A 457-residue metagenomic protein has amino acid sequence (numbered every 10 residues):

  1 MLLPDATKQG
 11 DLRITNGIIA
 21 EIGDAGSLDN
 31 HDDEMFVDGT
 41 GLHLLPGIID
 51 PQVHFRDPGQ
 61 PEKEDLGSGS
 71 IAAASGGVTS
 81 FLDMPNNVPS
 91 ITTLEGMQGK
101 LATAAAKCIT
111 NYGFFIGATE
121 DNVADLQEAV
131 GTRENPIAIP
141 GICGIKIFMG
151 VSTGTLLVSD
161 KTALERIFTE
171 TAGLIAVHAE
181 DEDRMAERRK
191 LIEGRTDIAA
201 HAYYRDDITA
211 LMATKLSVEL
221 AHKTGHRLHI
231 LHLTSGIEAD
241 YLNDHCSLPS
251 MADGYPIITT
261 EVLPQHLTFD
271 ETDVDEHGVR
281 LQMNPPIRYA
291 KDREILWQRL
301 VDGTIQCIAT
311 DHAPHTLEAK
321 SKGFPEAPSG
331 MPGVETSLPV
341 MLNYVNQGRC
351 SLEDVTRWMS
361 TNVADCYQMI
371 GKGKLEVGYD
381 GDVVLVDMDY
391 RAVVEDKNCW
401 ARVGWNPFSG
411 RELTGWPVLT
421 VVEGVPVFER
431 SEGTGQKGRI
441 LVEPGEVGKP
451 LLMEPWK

Functional and structural regions predicted by a protein language model:
M1-H31: N-terminal metal-binding scaffold of metallo-dependent hydrolase/deaminase domains
G17, G41, Q52, A73 (+14 more regions): Divalent metal-coordination and catalytic microenvironments
S27-L44: Active-site metal-binding motif and surrounding structural segment of the metallo-beta-lactamase
T40-K107: Metal-associated gating/positioning segment near the N- to mid-region
A102-A118: A glycine-rich helix N-cap at a beta->alpha junction
A124-I308: Histidine/acidic residue-rich metal-binding segments in metalloenzymes
I198-G225, R280, V301-D302, Q306-I308 (+1 more regions): His/Asp/Glu-enriched, well-ordered alpha-helical/loop segment that forms or immediately abuts the divalent-metal
G323-E326, V377-K449: C-terminal cap of metal-dependent C-N hydrolases
